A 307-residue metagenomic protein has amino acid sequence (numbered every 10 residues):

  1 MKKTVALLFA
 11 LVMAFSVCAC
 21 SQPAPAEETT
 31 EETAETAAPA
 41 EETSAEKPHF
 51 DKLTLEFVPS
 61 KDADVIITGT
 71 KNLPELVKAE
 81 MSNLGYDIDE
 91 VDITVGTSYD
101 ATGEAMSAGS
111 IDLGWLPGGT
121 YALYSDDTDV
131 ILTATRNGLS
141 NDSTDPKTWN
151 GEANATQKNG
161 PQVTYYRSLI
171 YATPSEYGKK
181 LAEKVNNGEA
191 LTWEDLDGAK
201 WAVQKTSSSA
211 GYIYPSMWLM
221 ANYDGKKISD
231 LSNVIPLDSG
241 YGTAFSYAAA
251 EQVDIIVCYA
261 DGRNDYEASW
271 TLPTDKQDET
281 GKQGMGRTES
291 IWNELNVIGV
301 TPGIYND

Functional and structural regions predicted by a protein language model:
V17-T29: Bacterial lipoprotein signal-peptidase II cleavage site
P48-E56, D62-E90, M217: Short, polar/charged alpha-helical segment
T54, V58-P59, T133-T156, T164-R167 (+2 more regions): Periplasmic-binding protein-like
T54-T70, E189-Y212: Short loop->beta-strand "edge-of-pocket" segments that line small-molecule binding or catalytic clefts across diverse
F57-P59, T97-D100, G109-A122, D126-T128 (+3 more regions): Beta->alpha turn/N-cap motifs
Y86-E104, P117, K226-S246: Short helix-initiation/N-cap motifs at beta->coil->alpha
R136-S208: A conserved helix-loop-strand patch within extracytoplasmic ligand-binding domains of the periplasmic binding
D197-D307: Pocket-lining segment of extracytoplasmic ligand-binding domains
